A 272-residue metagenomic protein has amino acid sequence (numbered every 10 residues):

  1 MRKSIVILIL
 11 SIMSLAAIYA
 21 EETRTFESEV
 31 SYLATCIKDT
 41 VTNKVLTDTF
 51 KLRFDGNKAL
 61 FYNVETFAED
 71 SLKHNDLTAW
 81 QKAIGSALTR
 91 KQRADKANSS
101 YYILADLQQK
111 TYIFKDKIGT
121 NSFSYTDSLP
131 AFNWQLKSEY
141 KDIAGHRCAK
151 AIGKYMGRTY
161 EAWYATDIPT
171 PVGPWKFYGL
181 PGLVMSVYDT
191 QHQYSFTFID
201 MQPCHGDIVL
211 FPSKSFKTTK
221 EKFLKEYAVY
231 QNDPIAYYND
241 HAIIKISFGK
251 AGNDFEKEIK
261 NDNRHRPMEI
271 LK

Functional and structural regions predicted by a protein language model:
M1-E27: Bacterial Sec-dependent N-terminal signal peptides
K3-I5, M13-A16, I84-S86, T166 (+4 more regions): Short, intrinsically disordered/low-complexity patches at protein termini and at juxtamembrane boundaries
I18-N133, K137-Y140, R147, E161 (+1 more regions): Extracellular or lumenal secretory-pathway regions
I143-A144, Y155: Structural motif
A149-S213: Gly/Pro-enriched, hydrophobic low-complexity segments that function as extracytoplasmic propeptides/linkers
